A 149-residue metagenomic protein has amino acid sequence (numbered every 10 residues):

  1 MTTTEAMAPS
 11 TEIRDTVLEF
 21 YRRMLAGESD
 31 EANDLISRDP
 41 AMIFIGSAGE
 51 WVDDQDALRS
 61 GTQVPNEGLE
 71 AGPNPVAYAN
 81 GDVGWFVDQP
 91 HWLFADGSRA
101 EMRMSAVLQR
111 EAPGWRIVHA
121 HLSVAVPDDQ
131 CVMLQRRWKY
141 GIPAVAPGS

Functional and structural regions predicted by a protein language model:
M1-R38, R136-S149: Short, low-complexity N-terminal intrinsically disordered segments enriched in polar/charged residues
E5, E12, I43, S47 (+1 more regions): Surface-exposed, charged secondary-structure patches
I36, F44, S60, D128 (+1 more regions): Outer-membrane beta-barrel domain signature
I36, P90-W92, H121-V124: Short beta-strand segments enriched in hydrophobic/aromatic residues within well-folded beta-rich domains
E50, S98, G114-R116: Residue-level signal for well-ordered, solvent-exposed loop/turn and beta-edge residues enriched in charged/polar side
A77-G84, L108-R116: A short, structured loop/turn motif at beta-sheet edges
E111, H119-S149: Low-complexity, intrinsically disordered terminal/linker segments enriched in charged and Gly/Pro repeats
